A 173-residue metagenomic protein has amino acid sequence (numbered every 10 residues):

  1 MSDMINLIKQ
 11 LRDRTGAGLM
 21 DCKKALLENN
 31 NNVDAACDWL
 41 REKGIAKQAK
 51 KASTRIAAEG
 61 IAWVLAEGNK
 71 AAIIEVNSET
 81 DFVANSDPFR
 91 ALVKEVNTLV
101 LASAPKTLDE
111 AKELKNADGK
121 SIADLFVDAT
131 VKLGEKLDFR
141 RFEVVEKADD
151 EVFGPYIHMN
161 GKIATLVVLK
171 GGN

Functional and structural regions predicted by a protein language model:
S2-N173: N-terminal assembly/interaction segments in proteins that build large macromolecular machines
